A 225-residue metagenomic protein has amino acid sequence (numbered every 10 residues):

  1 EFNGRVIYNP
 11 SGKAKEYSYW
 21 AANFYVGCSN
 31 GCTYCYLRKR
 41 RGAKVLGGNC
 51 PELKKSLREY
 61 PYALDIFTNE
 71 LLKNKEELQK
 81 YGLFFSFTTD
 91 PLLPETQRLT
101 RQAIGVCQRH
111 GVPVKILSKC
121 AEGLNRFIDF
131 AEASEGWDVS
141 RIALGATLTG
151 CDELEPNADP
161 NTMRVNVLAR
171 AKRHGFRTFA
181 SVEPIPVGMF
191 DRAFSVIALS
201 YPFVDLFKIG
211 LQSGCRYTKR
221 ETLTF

Functional and structural regions predicted by a protein language model:
E1-G82: N-terminal [4Fe-4S]-dependent radical SAM core
Y62-F225: Conserved AdoMet/S-adenosylmethionine-binding subsite of the radical SAM
